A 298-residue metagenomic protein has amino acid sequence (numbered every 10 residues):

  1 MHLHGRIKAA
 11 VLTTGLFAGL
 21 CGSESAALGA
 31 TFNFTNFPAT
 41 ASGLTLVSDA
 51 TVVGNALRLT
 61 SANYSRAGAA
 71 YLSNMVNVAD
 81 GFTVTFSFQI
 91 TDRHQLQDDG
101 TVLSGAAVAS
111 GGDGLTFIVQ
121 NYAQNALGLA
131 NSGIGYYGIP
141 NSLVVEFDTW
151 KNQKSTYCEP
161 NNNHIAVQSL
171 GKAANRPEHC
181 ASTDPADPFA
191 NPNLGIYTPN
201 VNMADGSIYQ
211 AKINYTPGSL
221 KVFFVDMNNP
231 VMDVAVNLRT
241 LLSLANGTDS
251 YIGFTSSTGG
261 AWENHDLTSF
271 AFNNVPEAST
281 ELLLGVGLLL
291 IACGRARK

Functional and structural regions predicted by a protein language model:
H2-T13, A278-S279: Bacterial N-terminal signal peptides that target proteins for export
R6, L16, E146-F147: Short, solvent-exposed linear motifs at loop/edge-of-secondary-structure regions
A18-A26: C-terminal segment of classical bacterial N-terminal signal peptides
L28-N274: Polar, low-complexity loop segments and adjacent catalytic/binding residues used for recognizing and processing sugar
E277-R295: A short, hydrophobic C-terminal helix/tail in secreted or cell-surface proteins
